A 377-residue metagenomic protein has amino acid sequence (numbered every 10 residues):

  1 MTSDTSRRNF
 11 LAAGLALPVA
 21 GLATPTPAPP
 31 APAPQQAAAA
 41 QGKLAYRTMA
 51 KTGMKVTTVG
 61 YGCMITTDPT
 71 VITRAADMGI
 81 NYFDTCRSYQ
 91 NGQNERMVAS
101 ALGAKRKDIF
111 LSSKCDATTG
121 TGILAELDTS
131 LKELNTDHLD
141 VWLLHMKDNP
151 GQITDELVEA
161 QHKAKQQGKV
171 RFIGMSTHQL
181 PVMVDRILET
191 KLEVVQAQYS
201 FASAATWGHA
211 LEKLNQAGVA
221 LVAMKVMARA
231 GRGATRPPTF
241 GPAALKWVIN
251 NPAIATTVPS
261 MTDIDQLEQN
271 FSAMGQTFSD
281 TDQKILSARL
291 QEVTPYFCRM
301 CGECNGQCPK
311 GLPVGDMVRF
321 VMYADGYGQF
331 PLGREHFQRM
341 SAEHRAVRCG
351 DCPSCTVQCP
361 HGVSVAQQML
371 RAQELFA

Functional and structural regions predicted by a protein language model:
M1-P18: N-terminal secretory signal peptides and thylakoid transit peptides that target proteins across membranes
L17, H209, K213-A223, M227-A377: Structured C-terminal cap/extension of enzyme domains
T24-V59: C-terminal segment of N-terminal export signals and the immediately downstream linker at the start of the mature
M49, Y61, F83, V98 (+7 more regions): Conserved, mostly hydrophobic/aromatic
V59-T67, S113-T121: Active-site mouth loops of central-metabolism enzymes
I72-C86: Catalytic domains of carbohydrate-active enzymes, especially glycoside hydrolases
D84-A101: Glycine-rich, proline-tolerant flexible connector loops at the mouths of alpha/beta enzymes
T118-A230, N250: Glycine/proline-rich, positively charged, aromatic-decorated active-site loop/lid region on the catalytic face
